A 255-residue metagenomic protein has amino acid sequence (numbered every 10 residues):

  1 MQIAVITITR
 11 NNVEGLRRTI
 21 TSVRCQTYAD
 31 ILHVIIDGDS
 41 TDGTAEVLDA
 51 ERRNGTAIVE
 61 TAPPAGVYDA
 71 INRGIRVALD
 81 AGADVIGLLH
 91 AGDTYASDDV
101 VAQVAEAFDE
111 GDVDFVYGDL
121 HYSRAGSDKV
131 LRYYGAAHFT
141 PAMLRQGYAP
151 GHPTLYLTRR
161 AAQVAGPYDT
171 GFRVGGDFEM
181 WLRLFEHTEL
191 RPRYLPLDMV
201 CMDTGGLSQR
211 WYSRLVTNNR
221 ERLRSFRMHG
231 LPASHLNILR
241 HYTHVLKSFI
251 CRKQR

Functional and structural regions predicted by a protein language model:
M1-S22: N-proximal low-complexity "stem/linker" segments adjacent to membrane-targeting elements
Q2-A4, L32, E179: Cell-envelope/extracellular polymer assembly enzymes that use nucleotide-activated donors
T21-D30: Short, acidic, metal-binding catalytic loop of nucleotide-sugar glycosyltransferases
A29, D37-E46, H90: A conserved acidic beta->alpha catalytic loop
D69-V85: Active-site nucleotide-sugar/metal-binding loop of Leloir-type enzymes
G82-T94: Short beta-strand-to-loop acidic/aromatic patch adjacent to the donor-nucleotide binding site
T94, D98-V130: Conserved donor NDP-sugar-binding/catalytic core segment of glycosyltransferases
R124, Y134-E221, S225: Conserved nucleotide-sugar donor-binding catalytic segment
